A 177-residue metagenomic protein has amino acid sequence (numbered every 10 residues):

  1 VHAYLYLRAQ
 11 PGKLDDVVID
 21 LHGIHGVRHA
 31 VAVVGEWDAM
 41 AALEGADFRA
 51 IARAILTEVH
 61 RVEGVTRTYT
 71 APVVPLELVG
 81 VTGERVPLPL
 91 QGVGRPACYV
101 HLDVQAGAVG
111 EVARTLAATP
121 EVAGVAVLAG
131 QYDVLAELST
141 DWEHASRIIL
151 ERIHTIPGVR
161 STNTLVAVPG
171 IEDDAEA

Functional and structural regions predicted by a protein language model:
V1-A177: A compositional/biophysical signature of low hydrophobicity enriched in polar/charged and small residues
